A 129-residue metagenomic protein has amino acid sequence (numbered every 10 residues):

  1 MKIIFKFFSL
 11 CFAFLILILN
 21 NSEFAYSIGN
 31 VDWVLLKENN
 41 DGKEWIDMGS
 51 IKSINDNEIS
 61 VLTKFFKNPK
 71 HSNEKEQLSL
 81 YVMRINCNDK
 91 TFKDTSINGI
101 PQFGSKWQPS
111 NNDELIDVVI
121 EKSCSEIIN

Functional and structural regions predicted by a protein language model:
M1-C11: Bacterial N-terminal signal peptides that target proteins for export
K2-I3, L15-L17, S27: Generic short N-terminal amphipathic or hydrophobic helices
S9-N20: Bacterial N-terminal signal peptides
E23-V82, N86-N129: N-terminal secretory-pathway/extracellular module detecting exported/lumenal segments and adjacent signal-anchor/first
